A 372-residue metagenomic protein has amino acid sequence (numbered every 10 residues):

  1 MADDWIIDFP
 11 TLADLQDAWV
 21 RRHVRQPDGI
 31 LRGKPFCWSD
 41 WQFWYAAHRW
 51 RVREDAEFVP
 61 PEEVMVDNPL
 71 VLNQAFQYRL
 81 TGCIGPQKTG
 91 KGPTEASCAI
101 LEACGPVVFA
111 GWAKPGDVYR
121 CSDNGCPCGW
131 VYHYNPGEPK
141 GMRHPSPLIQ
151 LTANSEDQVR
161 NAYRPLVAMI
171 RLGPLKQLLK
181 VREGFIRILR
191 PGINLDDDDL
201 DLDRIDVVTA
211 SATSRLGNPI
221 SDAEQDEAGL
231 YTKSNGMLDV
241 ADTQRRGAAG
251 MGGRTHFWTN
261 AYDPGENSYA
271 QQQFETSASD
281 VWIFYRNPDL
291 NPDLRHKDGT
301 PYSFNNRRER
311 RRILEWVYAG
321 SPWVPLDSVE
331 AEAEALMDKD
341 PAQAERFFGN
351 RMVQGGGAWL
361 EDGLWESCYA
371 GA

Functional and structural regions predicted by a protein language model:
M1-A372: Phosphate/NTP-binding elements of NTP-utilizing enzymes
